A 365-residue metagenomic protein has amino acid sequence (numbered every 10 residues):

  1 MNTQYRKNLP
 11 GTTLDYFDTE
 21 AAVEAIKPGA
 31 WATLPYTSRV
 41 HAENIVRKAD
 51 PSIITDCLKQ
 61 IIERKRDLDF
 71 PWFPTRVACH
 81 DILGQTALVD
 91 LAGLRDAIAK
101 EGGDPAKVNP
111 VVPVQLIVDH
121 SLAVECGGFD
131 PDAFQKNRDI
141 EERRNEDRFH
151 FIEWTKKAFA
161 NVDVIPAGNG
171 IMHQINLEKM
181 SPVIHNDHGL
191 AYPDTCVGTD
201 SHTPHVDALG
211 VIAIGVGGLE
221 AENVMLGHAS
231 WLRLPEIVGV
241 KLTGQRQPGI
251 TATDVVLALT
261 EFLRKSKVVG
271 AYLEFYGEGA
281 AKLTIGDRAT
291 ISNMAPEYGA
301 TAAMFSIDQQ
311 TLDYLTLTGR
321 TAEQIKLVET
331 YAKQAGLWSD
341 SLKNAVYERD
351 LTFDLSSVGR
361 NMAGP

Functional and structural regions predicted by a protein language model:
M1-P365: Fe-S-dependent hydro-lyases/dehydratases of central metabolism
